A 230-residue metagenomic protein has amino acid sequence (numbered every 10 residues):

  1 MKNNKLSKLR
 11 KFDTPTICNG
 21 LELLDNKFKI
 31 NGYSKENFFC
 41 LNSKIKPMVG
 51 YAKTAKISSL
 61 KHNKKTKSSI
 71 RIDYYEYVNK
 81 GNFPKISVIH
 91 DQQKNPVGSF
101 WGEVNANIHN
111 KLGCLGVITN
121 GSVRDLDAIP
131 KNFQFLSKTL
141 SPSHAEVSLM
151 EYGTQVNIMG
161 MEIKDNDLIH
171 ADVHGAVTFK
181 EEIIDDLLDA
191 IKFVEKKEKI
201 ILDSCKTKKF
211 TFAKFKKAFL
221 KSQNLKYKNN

Functional and structural regions predicted by a protein language model:
M1-D165, F179-N230: Feature captures the catalytic cores and cofactor-binding loops of soluble hydro-lyases/lyases that act on carboxylate
H174-V177: Channel- or pocket-lining gating/hinge segments that regulate access to a cavity or pore
